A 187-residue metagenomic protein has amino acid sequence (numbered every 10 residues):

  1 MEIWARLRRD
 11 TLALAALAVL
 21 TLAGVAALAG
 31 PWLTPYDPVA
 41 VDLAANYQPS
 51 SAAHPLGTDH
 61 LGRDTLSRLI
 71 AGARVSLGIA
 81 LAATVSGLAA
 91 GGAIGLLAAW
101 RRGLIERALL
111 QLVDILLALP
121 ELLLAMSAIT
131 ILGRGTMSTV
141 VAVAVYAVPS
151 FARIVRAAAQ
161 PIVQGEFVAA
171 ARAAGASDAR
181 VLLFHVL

Functional and structural regions predicted by a protein language model:
M1-A40, L112, R180: N-terminal signal-anchor/first transmembrane alpha helix
W4, P31-S67: Short membrane-interfacial helix/loop motifs at transmembrane-helix boundaries
L7, V25, T65, L69 (+6 more regions): Hydrophobic alpha-helical elements at and bordering transmembrane segments of multi-pass membrane proteins
A15-A29, A82, S86, A90 (+4 more regions): Lipid-exposed faces of alpha-helical membrane segments in multi-pass integral membrane proteins
A16-L17, T65-W100: Transmembrane alpha-helix signature in integral membrane proteins
P55, D59, G91, A99-W100 (+1 more regions): Generic hydrophobic transmembrane alpha-helix motif, especially the helices
